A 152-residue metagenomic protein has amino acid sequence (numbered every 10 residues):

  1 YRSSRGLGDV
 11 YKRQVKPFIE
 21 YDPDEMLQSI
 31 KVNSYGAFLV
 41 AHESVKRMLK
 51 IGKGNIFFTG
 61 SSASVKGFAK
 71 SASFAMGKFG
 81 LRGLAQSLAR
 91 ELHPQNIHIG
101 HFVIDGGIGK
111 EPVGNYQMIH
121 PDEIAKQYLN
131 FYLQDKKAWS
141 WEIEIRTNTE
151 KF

Functional and structural regions predicted by a protein language model:
Y1-Y11: Single conserved hydrophobic/aromatic residue that forms the stacking wall/gate of nucleotide- or nucleobase-binding
R5, L27, G54-T59, H98-G100: Conserved catalytic-site loops of classical short-chain dehydrogenases/reductases
K16-F18, D22-L27: Substrate-binding pocket helix/loop in short-chain dehydrogenase/reductase
K16-P17, E43-G52: A short helix-coil junction within the Rossmann-fold of NAD(P)-dependent oxidoreductases
A41-H42, Q86: A short, exposed helix-loop element centered on a Lys and neighboring polar residues
L49, N55-G80, Q86, R90-H93 (+1 more regions): Catalytic loop of short-chain dehydrogenase/reductase
P94-G109, V113-F152: C-terminal helical subdomain
